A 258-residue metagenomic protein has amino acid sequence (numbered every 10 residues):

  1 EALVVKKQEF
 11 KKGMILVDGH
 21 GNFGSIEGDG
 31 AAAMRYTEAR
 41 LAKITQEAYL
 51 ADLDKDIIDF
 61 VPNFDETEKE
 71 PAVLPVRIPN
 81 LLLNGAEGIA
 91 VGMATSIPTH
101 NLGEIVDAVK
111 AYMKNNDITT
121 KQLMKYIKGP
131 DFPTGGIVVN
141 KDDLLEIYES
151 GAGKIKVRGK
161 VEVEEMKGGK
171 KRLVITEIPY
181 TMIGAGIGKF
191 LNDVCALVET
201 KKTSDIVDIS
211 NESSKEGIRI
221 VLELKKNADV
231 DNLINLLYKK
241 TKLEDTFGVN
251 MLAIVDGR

Functional and structural regions predicted by a protein language model:
E1-G151, G217-V221: Catalytic phosphate-handling regions of large nucleic-acid enzymes and associated NTPases
I57, K154-K156, R172: A residue-level signal for beta-strand positions that form part of recognition/binding surfaces within mature
L74-N116, K160-R258: Feature marking long nucleic-acid-engaging regions of large polymerase/nuclease enzymes
L144-E146, G153-V163: Fungal transcription factor middle regulatory core
